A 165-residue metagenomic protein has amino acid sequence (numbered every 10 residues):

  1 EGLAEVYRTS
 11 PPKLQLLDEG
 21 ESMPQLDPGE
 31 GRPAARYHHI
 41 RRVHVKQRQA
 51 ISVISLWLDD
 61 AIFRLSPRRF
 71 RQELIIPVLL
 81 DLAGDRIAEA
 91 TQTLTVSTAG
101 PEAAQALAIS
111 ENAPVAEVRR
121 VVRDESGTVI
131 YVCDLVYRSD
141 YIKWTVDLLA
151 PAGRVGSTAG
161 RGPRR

Functional and structural regions predicted by a protein language model:
E1-R8: Short linear motifs at protein or domain termini
T9-R165: C-terminal all-alpha effector/ligand-binding and dimerization domain of prokaryotic HTH-type transcriptional repressors
